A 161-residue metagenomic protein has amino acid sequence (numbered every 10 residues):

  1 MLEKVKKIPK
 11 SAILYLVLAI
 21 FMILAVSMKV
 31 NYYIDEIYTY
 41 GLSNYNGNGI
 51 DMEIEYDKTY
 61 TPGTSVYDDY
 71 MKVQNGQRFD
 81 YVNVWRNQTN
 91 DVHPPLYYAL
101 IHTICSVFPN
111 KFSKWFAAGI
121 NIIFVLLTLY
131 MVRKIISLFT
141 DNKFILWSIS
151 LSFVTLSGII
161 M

Functional and structural regions predicted by a protein language model:
M1-K6: Short, Lys/Arg-rich, polar N-terminal cytosolic tail immediately upstream of the first transmembrane signal-anchor
K7-M71: Transmembrane signal-anchor helices characteristic of membrane glycosylation enzymes that use polyprenol
I23, P95, N110-K114, A118-N121 (+1 more regions): Aromatic- and kink-enriched transmembrane "portal" helix at the membrane-lumen/periplasm boundary that abuts
N44-H93, V107-N110, K114: Interfacial juxtamembrane loops and adjacent helix segments that form the catalytic/substrate-binding surfaces
L96-F108: Hydrophobic alpha-helical segments of integral membrane proteins, encompassing both true transmembrane helices
Y97, L129-R133: Alpha-helical transmembrane segments of polytopic integral membrane proteins, especially the permease/helical cores
W115, V132-T155: Transmembrane-helix signature of polytopic, membrane-embedded enzymes that assemble or transfer cell-envelope glycans
